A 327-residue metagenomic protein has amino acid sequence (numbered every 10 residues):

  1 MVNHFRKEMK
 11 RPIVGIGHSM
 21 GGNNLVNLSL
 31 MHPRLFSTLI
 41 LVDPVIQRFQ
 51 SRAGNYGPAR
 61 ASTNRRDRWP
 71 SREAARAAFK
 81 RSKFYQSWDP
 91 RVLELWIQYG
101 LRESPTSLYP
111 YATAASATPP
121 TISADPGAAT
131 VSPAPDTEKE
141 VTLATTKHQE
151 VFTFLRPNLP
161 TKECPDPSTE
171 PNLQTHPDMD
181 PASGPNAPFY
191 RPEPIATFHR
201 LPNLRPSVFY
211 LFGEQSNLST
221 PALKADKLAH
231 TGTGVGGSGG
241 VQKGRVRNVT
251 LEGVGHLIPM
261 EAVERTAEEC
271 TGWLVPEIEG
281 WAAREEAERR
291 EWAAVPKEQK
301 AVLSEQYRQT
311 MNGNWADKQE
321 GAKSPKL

Functional and structural regions predicted by a protein language model:
H4-S51: Conserved hydrolase catalytic core segment
K10, F36, R245-V246, V254: Core-facing hydrophobic residues within beta-strands of well-ordered domains
R34-A77: A catalytic-pocket lid/entrance helix-loop region that shapes and gates access to the active site across common
D43, A75, W96, Y210-G213 (+1 more regions): Generic structural signal for small/hydrophobic residues in well-ordered secondary structure, especially within
R72-K80, L93-I97: An amphipathic alpha-helix signature
Q98-T250, E279-A282, A287-A294, L303-K326: Conserved serine/cysteine hydrolase catalytic core
N248-A267: Catalytic histidine-centered segment of alpha/beta-hydrolase-like enzymes
C270-A282: Short, hydrophobic alpha-helical segments
